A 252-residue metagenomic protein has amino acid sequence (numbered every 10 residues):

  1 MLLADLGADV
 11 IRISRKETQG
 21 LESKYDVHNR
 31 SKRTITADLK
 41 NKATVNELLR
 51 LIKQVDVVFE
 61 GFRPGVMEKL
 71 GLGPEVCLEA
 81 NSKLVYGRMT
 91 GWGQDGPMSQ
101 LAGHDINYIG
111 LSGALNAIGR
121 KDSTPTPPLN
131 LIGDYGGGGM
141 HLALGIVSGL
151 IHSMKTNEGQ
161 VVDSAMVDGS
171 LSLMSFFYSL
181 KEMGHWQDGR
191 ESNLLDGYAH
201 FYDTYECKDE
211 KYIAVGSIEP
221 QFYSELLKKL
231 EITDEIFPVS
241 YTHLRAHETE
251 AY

Functional and structural regions predicted by a protein language model:
L2, L6, L70-I213, S217: Active-site-adjacent "lid/gating" segments in soluble enzymes
D9-I13: Short beta-strand "acidic-cap" motif of Rossmann-like dinucleotide-binding folds
R15-L21: Short glycine/proline-centered loop/turn elements that form peptide/ligand docking sites
S23-N29: Conserved N-terminal glycine-rich FAD pyrophosphate-binding loop of Rossmann-like flavoproteins
S31-L78: A structured beta-alpha segment of the ubiquitous adenosine-cofactor-binding alpha/beta core
D196, F201-R245: Aromatic-enriched alpha-helical interface/lid elements that frame and gate functional surfaces
A246-Y252: A short, hydrophobic C-terminal helix/tail in secreted or cell-surface proteins
